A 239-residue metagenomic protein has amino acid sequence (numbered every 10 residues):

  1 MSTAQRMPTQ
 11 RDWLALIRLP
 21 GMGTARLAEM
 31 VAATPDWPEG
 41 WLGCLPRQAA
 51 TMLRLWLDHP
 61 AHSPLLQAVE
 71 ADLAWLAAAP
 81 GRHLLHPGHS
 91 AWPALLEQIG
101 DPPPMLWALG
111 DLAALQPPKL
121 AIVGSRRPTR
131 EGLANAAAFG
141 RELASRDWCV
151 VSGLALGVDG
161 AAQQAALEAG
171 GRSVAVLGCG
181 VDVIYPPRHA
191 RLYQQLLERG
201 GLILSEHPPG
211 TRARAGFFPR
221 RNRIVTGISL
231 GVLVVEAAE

Functional and structural regions predicted by a protein language model:
M1-S90: Short, small/acidic-rich helices and loops at N termini and domain boundaries of DNA replication/processing enzymes
S2-T9, A79, P87-E239: Glycine-biased, small-residue-rich flexible motifs in mid-sequence functional cores and linkers
